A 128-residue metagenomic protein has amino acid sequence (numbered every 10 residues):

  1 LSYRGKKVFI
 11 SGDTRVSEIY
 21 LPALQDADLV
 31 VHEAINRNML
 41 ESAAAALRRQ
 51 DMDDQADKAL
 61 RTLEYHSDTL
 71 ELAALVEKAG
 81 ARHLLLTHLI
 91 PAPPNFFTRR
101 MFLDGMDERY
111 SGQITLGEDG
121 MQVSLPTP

Functional and structural regions predicted by a protein language model:
R4-K7, R15-Q113, G117-E118: Cap/insert and terminal regions of metallo-dependent hydrolase folds
S11: Short hydrophobic beta-strand that contains or immediately precedes a catalytic carboxylate
L116-P128: Binuclear metal-dependent phosphoesterase catalytic core
